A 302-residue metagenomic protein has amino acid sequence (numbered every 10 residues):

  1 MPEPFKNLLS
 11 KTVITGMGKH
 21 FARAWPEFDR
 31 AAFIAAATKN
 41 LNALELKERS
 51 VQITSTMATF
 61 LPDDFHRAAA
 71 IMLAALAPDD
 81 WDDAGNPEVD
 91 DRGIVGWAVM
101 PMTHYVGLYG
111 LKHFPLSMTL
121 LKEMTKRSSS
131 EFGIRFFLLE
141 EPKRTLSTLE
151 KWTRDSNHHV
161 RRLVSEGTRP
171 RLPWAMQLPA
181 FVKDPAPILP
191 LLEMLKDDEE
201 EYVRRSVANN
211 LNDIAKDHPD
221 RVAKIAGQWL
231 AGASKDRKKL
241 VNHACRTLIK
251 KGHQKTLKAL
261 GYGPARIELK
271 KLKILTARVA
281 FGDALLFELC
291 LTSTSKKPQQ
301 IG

Functional and structural regions predicted by a protein language model:
M1-T256, L286-E288, Q300: Surface-facing alpha-helical segments and adjacent helix-coil boundary elements at the starts of domains
K47, V279-D283, K297: Solvent-exposed loop and beta-edge segments used for protein-protein assembly and interaction
G252-F281: Low-complexity, acidic Ser/Thr/Pro/Gly-rich terminal tails and inter-domain linkers that flank the onset of structured
K271-L275, L286-L291: Glycine-rich, charged/polar anion/phosphate-binding loops that engage phosphate groups from diverse ligands
T292-P298: Short solvent-exposed strand-capping/beta-turn motif centered on an Asx-Ser/Thr pair
